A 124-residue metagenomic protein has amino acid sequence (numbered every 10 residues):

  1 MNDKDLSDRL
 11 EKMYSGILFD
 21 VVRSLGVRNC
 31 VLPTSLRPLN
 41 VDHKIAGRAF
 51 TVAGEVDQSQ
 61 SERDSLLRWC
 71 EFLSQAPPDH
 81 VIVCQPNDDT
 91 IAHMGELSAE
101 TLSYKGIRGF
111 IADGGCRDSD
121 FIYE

Functional and structural regions predicted by a protein language model:
M1-E124: Feature captures the catalytic cores and cofactor-binding loops of soluble hydro-lyases/lyases that act on carboxylate
